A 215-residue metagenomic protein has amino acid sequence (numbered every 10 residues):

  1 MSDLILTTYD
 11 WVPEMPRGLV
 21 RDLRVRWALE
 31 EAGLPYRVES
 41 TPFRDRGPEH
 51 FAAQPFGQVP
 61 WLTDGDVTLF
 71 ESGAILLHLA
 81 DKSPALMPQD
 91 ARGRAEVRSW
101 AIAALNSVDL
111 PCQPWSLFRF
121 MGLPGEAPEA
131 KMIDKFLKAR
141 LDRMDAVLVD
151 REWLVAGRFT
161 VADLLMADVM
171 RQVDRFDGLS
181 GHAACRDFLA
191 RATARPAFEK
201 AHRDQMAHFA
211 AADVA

Functional and structural regions predicted by a protein language model:
M1-K131: GST-like domain detector, emphasizing the conserved glutathione-binding G-site in the N-terminal thioredoxin-like
S2, A104-A194: GST-like fold's C-terminal all-alpha helical module
V38, P88, G157, A201-H202: A generic structural-conservation signal
P42, V161, Q205: Short, solvent-exposed turn/loop segments enriched in Gly/Ser/Thr/Pro and often Arg
A80, V169-M170, H202: Active-site-flanking alpha-helical
R203-A215: Terminal-tail/helix-coil boundary detector
